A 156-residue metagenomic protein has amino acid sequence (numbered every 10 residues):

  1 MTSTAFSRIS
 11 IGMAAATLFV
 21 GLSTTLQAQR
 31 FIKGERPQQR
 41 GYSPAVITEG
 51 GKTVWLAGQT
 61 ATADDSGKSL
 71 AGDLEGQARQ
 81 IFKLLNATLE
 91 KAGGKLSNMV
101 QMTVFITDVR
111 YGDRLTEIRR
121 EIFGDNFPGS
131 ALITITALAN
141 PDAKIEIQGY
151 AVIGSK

Functional and structural regions predicted by a protein language model:
F6-K83, A87-V100, I106-K156: N-terminal presequence-like segments and the immediate start of the first folded domain
